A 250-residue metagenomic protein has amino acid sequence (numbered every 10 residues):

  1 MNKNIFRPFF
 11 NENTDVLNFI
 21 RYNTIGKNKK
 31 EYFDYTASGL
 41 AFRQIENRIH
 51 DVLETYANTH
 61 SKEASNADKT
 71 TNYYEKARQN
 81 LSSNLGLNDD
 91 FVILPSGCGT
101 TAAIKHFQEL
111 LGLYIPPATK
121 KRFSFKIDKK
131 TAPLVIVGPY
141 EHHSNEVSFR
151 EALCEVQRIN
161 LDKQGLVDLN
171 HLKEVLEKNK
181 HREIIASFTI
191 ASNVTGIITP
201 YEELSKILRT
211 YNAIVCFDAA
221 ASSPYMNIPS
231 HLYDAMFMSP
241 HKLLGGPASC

Functional and structural regions predicted by a protein language model:
M1-C250: Pyridoxal 5′-phosphate
